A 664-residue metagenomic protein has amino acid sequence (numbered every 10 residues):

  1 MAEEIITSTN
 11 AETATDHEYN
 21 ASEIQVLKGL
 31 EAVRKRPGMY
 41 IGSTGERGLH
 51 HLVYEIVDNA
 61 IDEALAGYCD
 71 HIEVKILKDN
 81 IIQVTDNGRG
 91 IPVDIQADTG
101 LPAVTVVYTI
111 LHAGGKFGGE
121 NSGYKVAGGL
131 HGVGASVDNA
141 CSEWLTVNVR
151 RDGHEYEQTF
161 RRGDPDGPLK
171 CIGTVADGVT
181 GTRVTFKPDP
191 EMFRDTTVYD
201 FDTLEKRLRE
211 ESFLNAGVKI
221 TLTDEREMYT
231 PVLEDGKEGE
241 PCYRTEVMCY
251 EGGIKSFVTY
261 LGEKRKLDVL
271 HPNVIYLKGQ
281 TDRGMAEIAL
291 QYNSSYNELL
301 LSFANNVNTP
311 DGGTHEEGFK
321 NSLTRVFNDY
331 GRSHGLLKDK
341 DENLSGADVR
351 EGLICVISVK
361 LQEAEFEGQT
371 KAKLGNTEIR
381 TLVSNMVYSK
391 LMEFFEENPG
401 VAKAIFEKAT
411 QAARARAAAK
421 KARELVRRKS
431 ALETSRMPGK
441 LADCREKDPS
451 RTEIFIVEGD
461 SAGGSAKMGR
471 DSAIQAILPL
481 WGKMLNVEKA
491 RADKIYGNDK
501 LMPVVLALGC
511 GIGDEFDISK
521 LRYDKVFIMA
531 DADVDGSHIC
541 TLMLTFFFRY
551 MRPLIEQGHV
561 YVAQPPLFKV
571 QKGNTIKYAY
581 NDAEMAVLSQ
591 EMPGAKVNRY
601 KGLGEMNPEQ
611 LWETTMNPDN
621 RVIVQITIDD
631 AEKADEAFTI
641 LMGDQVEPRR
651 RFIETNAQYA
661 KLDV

Functional and structural regions predicted by a protein language model:
A2-S22, L30, Y54, D62-A64 (+11 more regions): GHKL-family ATPase ATP-binding module
K35-Y54, K125: Conserved short strand/loop->alpha-helix "switch" segment adjacent to the catalytic nucleotide/phosphoryl-transfer site
G90-I95: A short glycine-centered beta->alpha linker in the GHKL/HATPase_c
Q96-A97, V104: Short adenine-binding "F-helix/F-box" segment of the Bergerat
R414-E433, D448-E453, G464, M468-R470 (+1 more regions): C-terminal interaction appendages of subunits in large macromolecular complexes
